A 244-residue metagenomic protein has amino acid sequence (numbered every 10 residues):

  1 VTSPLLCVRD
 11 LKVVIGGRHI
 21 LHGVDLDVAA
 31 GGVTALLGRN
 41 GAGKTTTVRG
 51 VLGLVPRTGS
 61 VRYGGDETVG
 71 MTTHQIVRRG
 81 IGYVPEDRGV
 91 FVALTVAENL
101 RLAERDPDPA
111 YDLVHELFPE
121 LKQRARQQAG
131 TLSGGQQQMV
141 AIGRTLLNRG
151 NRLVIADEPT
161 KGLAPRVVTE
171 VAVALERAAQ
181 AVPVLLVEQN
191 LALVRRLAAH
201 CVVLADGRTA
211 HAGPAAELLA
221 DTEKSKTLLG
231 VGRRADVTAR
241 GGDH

Functional and structural regions predicted by a protein language model:
T2-H244: Glycine-rich phosphate-binding loops of nucleotide-dependent enzymes
